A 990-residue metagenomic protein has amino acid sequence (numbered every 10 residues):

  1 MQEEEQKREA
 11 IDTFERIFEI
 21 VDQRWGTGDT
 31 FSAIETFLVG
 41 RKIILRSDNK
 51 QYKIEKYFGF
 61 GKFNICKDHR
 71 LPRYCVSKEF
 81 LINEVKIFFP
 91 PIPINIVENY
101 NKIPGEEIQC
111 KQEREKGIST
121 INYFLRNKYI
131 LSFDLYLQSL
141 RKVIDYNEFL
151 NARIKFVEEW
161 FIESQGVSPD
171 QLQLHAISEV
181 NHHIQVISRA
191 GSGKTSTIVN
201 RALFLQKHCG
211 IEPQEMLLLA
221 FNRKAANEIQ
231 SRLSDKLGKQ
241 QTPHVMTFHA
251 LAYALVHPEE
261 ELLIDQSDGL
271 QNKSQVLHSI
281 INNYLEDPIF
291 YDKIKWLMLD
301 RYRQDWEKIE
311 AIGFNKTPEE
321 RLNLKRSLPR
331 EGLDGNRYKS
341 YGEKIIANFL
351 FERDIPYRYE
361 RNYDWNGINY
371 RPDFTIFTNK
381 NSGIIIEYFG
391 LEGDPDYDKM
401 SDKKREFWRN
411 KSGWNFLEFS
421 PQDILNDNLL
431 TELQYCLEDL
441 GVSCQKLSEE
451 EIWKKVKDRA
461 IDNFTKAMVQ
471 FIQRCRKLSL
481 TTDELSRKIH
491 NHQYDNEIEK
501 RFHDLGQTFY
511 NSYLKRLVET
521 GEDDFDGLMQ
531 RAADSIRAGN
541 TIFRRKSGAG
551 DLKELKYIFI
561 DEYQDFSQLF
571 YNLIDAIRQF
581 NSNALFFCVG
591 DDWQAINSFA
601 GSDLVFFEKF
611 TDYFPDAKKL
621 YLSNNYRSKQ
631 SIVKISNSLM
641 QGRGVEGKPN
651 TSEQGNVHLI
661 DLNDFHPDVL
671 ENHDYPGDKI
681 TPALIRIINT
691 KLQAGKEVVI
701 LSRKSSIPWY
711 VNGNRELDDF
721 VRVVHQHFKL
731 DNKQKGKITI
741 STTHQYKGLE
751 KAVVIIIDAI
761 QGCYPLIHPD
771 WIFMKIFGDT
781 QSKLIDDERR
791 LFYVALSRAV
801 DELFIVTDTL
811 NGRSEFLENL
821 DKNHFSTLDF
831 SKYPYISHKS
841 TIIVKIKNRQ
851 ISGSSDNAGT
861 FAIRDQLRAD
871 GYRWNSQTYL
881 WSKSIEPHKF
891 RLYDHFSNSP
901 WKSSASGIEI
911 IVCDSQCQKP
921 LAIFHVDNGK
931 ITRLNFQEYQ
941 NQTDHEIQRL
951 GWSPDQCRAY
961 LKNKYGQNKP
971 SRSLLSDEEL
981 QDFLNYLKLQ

Functional and structural regions predicted by a protein language model:
E84-L263: P-loop NTPase Walker
P90-K142, Q275-K325, L429-S512: Basic/charged alpha-beta structural segments of nucleotide/phosphate-handling enzymes
L131-A190, T195-T197, H244, Q275-V276 (+9 more regions): Conserved helicase NTPase motor core
S192-I198, D616-K618, N624-K733, Y746 (+2 more regions): Helicase P-loop NTPase motor core
E215, A220-D300, E406, N410-A467 (+2 more regions): Conserved P-loop NTPase-based nucleic-acid remodeling module centered on helicase motor cores
L333, R371-K403, F580, D592-Q594: Short beta-strand-loop-alpha-helix junction that forms the active-site gateway of nucleic-acid-processing nucleases
D402-R405, L569-D661, P769, L796: Conserved RecA-like helicase ATPase core segment that couples NTP binding/hydrolysis to strand translocation
A694-E697, Y746-L810: Conserved helicase C-terminal RecA-like lobe
